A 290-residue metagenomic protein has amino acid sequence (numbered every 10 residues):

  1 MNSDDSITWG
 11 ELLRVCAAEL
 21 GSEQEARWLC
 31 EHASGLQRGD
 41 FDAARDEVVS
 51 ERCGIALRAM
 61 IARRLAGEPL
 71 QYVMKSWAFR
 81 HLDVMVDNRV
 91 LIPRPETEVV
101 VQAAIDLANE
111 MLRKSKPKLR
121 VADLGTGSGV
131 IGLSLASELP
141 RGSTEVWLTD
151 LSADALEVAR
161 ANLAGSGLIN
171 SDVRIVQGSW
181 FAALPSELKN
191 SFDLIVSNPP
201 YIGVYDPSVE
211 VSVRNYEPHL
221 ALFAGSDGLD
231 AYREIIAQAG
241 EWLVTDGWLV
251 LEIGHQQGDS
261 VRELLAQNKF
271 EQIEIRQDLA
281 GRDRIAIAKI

Functional and structural regions predicted by a protein language model:
M1-V49: Non-catalytic accessory regions of SAM-dependent methyltransferases
G21, P140-R141, V244: Short conserved AdoMet
W28-L107: Conserved AdoMet
L29, G67, T97, I131 (+6 more regions): Residue-level signal for inorganic ion chemistry
Q71, I202-Y205, Q256: Active-site beta-alpha loop architecture of Rossmann-like, nucleotide-cofactor-dependent enzymes
V99-S208: Conserved SAM/SAH cofactor-binding pocket of Class I
P200-A231: Mobile active-site "lid"/loop adjacent to the S-adenosyl-L-methionine
S226-A288: Conserved Class I SAM-dependent methyltransferase catalytic core
